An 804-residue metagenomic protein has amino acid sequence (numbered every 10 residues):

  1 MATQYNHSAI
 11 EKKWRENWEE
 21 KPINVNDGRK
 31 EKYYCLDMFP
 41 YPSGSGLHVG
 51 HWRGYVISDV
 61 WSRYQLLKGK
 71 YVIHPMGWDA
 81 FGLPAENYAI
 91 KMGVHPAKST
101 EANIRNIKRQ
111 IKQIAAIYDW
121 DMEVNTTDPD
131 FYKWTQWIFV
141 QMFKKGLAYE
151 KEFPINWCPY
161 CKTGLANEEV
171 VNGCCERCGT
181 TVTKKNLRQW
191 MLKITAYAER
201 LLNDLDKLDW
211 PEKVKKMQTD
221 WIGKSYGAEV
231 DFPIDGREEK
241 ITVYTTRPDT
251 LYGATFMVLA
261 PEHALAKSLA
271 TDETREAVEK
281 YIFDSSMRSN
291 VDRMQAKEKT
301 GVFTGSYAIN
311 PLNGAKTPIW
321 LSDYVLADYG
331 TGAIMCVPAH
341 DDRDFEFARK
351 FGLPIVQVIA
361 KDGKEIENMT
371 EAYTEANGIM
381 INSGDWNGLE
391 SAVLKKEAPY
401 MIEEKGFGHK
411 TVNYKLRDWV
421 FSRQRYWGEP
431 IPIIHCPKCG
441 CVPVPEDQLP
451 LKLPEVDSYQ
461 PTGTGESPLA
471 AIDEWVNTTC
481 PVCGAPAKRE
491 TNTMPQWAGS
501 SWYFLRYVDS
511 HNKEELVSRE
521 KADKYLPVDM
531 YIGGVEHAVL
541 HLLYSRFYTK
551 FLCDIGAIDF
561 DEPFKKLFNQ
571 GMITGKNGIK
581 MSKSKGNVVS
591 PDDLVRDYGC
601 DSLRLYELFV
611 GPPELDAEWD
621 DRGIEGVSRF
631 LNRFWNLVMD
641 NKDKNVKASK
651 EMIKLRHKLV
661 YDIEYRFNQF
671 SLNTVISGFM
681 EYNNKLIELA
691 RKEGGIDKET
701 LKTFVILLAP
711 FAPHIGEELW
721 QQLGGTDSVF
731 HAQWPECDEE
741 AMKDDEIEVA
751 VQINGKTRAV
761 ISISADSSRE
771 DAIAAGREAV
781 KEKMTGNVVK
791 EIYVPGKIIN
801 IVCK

Functional and structural regions predicted by a protein language model:
M1-K21, V25-K32, A260-H263, D272-R275 (+9 more regions): Basic, alpha-helical terminal appendages of large translation-related enzymes
A2-L36, L66-P75, S99-N106, Y281-W320 (+1 more regions): Conserved oxyanion/phosphate-binding beta-strand-loop segments in alpha/beta enzyme cores
Q4, K12-K13, N17-K21, K91-I241 (+11 more regions): Residue patterns forming the tRNA-binding/recognition surfaces of aminoacyl-tRNA synthetases and related DALR
D27-V94, T100, E123-I138, T245-T246 (+2 more regions): N-terminal catalytic cores of NTP/NDP-binding nucleotidyl/phosphoryl-transfer enzymes
S58, Y71, H263-D362, E367-N368 (+1 more regions): Catalytic alpha/beta core of large soluble enzyme barrels
D79, K144-N156, K410-C439, Q496 (+3 more regions): Helix-rich, typically C-terminal accessory recognition domains appended to large enzymatic cores
I194-K224, A260-V302, D447-T479, F704-H731: Amphipathic alpha-helical
S306-L312, K316-Y329, V358, V476-P613: Alpha-helical recognition segments enriched in aromatics with Gly/Pro capping that present substrate-recognition
